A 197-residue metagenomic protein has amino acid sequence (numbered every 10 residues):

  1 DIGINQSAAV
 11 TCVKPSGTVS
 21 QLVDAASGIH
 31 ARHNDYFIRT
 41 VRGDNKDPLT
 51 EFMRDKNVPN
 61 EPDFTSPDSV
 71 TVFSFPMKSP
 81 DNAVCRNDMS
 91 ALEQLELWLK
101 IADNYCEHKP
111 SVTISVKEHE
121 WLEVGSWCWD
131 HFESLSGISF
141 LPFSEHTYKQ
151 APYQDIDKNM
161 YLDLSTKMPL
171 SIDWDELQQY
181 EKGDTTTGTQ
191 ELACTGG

Functional and structural regions predicted by a protein language model:
D1-K14: Internal maturation/activation junctions in enzymes
P15, D24-C194: Catalytic alpha/beta core of large soluble enzyme barrels
G197: Short, thiol/selenol-centered motifs that function as redox-active sites or metal-ligating centers
